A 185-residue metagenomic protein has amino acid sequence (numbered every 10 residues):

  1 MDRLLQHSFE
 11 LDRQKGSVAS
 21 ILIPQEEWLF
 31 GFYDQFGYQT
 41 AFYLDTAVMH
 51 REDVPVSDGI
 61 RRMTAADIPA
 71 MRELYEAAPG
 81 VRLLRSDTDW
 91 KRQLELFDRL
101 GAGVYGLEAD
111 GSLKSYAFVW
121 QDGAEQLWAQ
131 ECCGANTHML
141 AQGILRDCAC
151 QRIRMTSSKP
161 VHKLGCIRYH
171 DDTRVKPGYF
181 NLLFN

Functional and structural regions predicted by a protein language model:
M1-E10, Q14, Q35, G134-D147: Conserved acetyl-CoA-binding loop-helix of GNAT-fold acetyltransferases
L5, F9-E26, A149-K159: Conserved GNAT acetyl-CoA-binding A-motif
L5-S8, E27-W28, T40-A41, T46: Core nucleotidyl-transferase/polymerase catalytic module
I23, F36, L44: Residues lining the SAM
F30-G31, M139, S158-G165: Short, charged/polar "capping" segments at the starts of alpha-helices and the immediately preceding loops
F32-D34, Y38: Conserved active-site tyrosine of GNAT-family acetyltransferases
Q39-T137: Amide-forming acyltransferase catalytic core, primarily the GNAT-like/NAT-type and related acyltransferase folds
H162-N185: C-terminal functional modules
